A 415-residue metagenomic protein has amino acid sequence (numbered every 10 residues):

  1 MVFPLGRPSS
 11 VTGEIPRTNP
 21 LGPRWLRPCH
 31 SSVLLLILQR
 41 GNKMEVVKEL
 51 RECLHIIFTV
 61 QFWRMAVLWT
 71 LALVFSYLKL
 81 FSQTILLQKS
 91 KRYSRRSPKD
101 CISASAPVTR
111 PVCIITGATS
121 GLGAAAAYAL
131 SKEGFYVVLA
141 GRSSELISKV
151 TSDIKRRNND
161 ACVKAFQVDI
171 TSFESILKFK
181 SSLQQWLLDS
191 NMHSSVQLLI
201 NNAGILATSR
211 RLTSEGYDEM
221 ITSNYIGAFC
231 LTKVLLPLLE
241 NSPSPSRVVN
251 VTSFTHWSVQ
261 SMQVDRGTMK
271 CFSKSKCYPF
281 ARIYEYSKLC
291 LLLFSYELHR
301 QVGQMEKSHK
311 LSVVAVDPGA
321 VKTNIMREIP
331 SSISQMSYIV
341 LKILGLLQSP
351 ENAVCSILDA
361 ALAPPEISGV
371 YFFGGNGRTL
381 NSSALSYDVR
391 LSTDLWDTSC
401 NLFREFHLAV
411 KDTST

Functional and structural regions predicted by a protein language model:
V2, I37-F81: N-terminal targeting or regulatory segments adjacent to alpha/beta-hydrolase or S9 domains
V2, V11-E14, V33: Acidic, Ala/Val/Gly-enriched low-complexity intrinsically disordered segments
G6, G41, V47, A72 (+2 more regions): Rossmann-fold NAD(P)H-dependent dehydrogenase/reductase core
L38, K48-R51, R390, D394-T415: C-terminal helix/juxtamembrane-tail motif
G41, E45, E49-C53, S287 (+2 more regions): C-terminal helical subdomain
V248, V313-A315, I357, G369-F373 (+1 more regions): A recurrent short beta-strand within the Rossmann-like NAD(P)-dependent oxidoreductase core
